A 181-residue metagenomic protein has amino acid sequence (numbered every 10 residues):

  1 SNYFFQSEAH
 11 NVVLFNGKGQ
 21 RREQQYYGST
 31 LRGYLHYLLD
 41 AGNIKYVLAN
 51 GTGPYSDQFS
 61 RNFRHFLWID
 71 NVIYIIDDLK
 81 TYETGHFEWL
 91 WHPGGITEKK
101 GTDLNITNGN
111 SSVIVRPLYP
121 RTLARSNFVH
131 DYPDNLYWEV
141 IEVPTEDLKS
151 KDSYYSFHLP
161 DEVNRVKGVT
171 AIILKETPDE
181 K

Functional and structural regions predicted by a protein language model:
S1-K181: CBM-like, beta-strand-rich accessory domains located in the C-terminal region of large, secreted polysaccharide-active
